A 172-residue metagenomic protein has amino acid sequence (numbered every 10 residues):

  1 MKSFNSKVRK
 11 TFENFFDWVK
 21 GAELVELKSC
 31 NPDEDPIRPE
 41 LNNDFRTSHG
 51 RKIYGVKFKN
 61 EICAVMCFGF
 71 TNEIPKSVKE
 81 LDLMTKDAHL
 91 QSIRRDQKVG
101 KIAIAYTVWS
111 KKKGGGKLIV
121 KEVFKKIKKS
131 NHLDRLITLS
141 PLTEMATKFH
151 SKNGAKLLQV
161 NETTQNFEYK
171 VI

Functional and structural regions predicted by a protein language model:
M1-S29: Conserved N-terminal entry element of GNAT/NAT acetyltransferase domains
S29-R51: Short, basic/aromatic recognition patches
N43-A64, G69-V78: A short helix-loop-beta-strand connector motif used in the catalytic cores of GNAT acetyltransferases and, in some
F70-A103: Conserved acyl-donor/pantetheine-binding loop and adjacent beta-alpha core of acyl/acetyltransferases and related
A103, K129-L142: Conserved GNAT acetyl-CoA-binding A-motif
W109-K111, I137-K148, N161-N166: Conserved beta-strand-loop-alpha-helix junction that forms the acyl-donor binding cleft
S110-K129: Conserved acetyl-CoA-binding loop-helix of GNAT-fold acetyltransferases
S151-V160: Conserved acetyl-CoA-binding loop of GNAT-fold acetyltransferases
